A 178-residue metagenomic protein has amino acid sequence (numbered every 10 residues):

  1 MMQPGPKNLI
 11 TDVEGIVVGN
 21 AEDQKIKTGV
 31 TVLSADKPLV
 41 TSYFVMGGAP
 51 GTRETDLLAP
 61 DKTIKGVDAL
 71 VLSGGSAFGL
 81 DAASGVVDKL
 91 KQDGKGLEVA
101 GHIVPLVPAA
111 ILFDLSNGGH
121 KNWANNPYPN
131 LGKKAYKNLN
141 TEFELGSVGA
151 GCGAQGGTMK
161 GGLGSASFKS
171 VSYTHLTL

Functional and structural regions predicted by a protein language model:
M2-N20: Short, Gly/Pro- and small/polar-rich lid/capping loops
N20-E22, K27-G161, S165-F168: Glycine-rich phosphate/pyrophosphate-binding loop regions near the starts of catalytic domains
T174-L178: Conserved small/polar residues in nucleotide/adenosyl-binding loops
